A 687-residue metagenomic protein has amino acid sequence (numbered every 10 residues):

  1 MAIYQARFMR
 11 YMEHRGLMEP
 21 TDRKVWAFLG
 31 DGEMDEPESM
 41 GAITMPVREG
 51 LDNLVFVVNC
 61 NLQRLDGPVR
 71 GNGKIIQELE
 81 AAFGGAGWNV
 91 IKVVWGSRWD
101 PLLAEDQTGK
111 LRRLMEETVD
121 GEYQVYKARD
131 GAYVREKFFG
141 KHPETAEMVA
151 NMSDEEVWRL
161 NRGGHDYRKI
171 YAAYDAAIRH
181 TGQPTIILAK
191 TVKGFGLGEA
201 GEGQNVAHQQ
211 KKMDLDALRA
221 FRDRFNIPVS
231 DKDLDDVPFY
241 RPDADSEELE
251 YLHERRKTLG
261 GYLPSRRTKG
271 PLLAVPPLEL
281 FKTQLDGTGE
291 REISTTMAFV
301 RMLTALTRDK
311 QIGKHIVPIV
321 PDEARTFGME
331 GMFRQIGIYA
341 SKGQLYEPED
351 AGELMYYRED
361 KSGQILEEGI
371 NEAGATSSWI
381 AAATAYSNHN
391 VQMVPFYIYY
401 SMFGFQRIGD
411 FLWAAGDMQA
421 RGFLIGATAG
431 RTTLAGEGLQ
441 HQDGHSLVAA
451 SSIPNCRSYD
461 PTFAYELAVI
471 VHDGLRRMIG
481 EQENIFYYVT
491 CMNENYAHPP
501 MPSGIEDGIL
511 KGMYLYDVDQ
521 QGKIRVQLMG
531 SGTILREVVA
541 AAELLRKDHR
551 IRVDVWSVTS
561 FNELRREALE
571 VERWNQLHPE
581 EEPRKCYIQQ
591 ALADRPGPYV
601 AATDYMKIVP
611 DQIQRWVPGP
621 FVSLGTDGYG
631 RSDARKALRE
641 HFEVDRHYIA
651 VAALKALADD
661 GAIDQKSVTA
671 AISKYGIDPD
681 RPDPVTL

Functional and structural regions predicted by a protein language model:
M1-W26, E144-G164, R168-A172, V237-P499 (+8 more regions): Thiamine diphosphate
R15-D22, M40-Y240, L354, T432-H441 (+4 more regions): Thiamine diphosphate
L29-G30, V58-C60, V320, Y397-Y400 (+1 more regions): Short glycine-centered, acidic/aromatic-flanked micro-motifs in structured strand/loop junctions that mark active-site
G32-E38: Short acidic, Gly/Ser-rich segments with clustered Asp/Glu that frequently serve as metal-coordination loops in enzyme
